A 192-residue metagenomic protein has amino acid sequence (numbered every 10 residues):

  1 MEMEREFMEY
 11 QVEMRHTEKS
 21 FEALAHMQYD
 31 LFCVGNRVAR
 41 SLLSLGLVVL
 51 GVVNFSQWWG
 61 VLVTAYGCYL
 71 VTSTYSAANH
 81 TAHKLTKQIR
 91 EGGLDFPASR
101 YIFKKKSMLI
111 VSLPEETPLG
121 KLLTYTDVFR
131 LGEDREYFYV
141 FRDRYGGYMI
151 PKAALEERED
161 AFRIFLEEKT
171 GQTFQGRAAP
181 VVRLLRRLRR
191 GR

Functional and structural regions predicted by a protein language model:
M1-L47, G51: N-terminal membrane-targeting/pre-transmembrane regions
E9, T117-G120, G147: Short, mixed charged/polar active-site loops that provide acid/base catalysis or chelate metal/phosphate cofactors
L31-G93: Alpha-helical transmembrane spans
T74-L122: Conserved beta-hairpin
I102-K105, E133, R142: Generic beta-strand structural signal
E136-R192: A membrane-cytosol interface segment of integral membrane proteins
